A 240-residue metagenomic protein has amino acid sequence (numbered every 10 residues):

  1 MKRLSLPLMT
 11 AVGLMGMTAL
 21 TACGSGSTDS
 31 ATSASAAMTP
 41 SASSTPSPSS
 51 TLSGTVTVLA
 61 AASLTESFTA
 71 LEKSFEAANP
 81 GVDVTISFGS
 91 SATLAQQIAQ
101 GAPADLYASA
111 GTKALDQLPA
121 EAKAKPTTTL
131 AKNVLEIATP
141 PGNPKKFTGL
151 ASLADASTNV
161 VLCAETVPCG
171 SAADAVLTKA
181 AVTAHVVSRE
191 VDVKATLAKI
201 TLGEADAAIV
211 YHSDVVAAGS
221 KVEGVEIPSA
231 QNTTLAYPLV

Functional and structural regions predicted by a protein language model:
K2-L4, G16, A22-T65, T69-A77 (+6 more regions): Exported/periplasmic ABC-transporter solute-binding proteins
S5-A11: Sec-dependent signal peptide recognition, specifically the positively charged N-region followed immediately by
V56, V82-V84, L135: Conserved beta-strand core positions
G81, P103-A104, A205: Short, high-confidence coil segments that cap the C-terminus of an alpha-helix and link into the following beta-strand
D116: Glycine-rich cofactor phosphate-binding loops and adjacent beta1-alpha1 units of small-molecule cofactor enzyme domains
A122, P126-T128: Central helical "cap/lid" subdomain
